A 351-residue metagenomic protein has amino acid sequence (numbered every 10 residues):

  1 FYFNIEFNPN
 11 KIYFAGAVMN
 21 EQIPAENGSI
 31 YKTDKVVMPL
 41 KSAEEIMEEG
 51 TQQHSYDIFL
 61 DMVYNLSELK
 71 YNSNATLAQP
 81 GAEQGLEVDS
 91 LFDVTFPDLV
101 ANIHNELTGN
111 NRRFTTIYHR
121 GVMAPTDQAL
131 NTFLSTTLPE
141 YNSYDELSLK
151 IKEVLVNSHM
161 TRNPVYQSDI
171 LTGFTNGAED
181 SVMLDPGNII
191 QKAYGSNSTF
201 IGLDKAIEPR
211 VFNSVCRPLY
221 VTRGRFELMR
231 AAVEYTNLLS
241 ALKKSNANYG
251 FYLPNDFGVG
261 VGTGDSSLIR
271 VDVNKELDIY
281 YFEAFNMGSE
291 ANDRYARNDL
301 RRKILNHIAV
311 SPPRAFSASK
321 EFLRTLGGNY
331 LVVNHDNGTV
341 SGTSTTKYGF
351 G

Functional and structural regions predicted by a protein language model:
F1-G351: Mature, structured domains of secreted/extracytosolic soluble proteins
